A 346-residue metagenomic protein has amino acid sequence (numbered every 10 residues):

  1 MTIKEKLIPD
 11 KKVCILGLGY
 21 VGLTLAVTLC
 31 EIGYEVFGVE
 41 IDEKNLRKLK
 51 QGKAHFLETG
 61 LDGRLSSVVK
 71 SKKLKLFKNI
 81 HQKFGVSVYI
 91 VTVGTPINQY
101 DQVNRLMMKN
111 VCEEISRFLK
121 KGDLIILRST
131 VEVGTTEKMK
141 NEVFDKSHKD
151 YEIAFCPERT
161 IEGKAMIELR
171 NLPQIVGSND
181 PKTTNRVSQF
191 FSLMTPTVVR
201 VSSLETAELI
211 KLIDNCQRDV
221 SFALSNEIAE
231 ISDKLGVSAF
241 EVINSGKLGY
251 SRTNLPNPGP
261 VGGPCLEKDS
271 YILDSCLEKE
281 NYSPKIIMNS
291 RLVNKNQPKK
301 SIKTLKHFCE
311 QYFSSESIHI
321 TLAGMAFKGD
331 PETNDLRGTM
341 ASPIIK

Functional and structural regions predicted by a protein language model:
M1-K346: Structural/interface elements that position substrates and couple domains in central-metabolism enzymes
